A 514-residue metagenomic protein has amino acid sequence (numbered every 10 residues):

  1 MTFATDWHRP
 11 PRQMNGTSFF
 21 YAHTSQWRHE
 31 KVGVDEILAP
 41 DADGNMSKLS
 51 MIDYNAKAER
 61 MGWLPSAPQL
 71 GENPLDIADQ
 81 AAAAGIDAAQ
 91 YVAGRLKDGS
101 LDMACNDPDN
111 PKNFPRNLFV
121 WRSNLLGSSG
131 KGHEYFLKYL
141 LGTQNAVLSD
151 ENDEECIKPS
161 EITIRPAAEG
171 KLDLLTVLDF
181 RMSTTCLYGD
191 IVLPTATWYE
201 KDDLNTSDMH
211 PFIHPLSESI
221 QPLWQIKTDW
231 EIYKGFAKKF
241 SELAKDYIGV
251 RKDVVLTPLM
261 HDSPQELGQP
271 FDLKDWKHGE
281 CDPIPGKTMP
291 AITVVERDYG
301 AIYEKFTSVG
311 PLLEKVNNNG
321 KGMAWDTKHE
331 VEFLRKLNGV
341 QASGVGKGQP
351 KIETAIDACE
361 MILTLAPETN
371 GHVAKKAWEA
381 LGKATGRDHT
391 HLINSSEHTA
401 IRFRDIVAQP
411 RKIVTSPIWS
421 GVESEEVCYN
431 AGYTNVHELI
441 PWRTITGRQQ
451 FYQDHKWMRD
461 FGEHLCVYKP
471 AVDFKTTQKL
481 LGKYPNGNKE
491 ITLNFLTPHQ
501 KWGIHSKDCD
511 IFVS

Functional and structural regions predicted by a protein language model:
M1, G249-P264: A glycine-rich phosphate-binding loop feature that marks nucleotide/adenosyl-phosphate handling sites
M1-Q225, Q269-S514: A cross-kingdom feature strongest in bacterial/archaeal respiratory oxidoreductases
W224-T228, I232: A short beta-strand-to-alpha-helix junction
D229, S241, P258-M260: Charged alpha-helix within mobile-element recombinases
E231-D246, V250: Non-catalytic, well-ordered alpha-helical segments in soluble enzyme domains
